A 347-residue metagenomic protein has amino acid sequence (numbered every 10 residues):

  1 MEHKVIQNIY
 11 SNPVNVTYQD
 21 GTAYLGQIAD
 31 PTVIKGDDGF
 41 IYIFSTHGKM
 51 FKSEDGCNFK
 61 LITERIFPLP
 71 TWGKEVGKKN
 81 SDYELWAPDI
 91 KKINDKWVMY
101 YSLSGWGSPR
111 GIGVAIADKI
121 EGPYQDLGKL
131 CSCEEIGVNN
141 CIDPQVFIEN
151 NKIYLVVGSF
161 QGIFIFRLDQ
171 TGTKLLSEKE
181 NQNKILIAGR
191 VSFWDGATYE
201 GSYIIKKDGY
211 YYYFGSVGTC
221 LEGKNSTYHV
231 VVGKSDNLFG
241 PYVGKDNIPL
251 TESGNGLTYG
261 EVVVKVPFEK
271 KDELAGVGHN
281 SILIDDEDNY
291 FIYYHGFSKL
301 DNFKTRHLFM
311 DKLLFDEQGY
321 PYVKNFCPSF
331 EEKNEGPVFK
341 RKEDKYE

Functional and structural regions predicted by a protein language model:
M1-E347: Carbohydrate-active catalytic/glycan-binding domains of CAZyme proteins, especially the secreted or lumenal ectodomains
